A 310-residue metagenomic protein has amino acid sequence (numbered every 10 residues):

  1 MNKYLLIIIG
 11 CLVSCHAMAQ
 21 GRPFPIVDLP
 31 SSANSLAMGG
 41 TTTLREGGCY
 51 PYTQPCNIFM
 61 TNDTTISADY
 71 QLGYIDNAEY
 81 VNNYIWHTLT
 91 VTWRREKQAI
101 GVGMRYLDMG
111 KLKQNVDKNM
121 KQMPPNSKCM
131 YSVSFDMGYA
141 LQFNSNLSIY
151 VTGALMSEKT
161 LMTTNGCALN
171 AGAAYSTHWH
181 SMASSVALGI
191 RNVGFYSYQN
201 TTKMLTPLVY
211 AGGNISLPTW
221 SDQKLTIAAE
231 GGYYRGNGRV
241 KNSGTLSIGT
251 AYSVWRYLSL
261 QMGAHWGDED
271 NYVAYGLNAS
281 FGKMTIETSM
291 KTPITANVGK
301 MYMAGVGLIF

Functional and structural regions predicted by a protein language model:
M1-Y4, S145: Positively charged n-region of N-terminal signal peptides that target proteins for export
L5-I9: Sec-dependent signal peptide hydrophobic core
G10-C11, N62: Short, linear, compositionally biased motifs with a strong N-terminal bias
S14-H16: N-terminal signal peptide c-region/cleavage motif recognized by signal peptidases
Q20-F310: Subset of outer-membrane beta-barrel
